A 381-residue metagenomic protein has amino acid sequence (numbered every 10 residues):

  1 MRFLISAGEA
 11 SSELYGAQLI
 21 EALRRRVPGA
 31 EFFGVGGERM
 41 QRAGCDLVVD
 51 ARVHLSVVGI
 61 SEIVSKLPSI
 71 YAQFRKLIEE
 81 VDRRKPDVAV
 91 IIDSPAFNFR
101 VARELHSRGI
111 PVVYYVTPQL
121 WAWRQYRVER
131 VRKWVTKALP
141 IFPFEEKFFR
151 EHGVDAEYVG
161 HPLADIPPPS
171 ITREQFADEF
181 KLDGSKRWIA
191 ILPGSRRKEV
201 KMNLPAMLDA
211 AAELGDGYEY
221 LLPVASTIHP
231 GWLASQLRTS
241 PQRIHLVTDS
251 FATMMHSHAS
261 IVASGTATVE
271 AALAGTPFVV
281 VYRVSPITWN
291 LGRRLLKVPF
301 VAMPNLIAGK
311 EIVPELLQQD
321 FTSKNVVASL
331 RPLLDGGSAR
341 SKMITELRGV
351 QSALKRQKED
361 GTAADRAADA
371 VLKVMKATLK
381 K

Functional and structural regions predicted by a protein language model:
M1-K381: Nucleotide-activated sugar donor-binding and catalytic core shared by glycosyltransferases and related lipid-linked
